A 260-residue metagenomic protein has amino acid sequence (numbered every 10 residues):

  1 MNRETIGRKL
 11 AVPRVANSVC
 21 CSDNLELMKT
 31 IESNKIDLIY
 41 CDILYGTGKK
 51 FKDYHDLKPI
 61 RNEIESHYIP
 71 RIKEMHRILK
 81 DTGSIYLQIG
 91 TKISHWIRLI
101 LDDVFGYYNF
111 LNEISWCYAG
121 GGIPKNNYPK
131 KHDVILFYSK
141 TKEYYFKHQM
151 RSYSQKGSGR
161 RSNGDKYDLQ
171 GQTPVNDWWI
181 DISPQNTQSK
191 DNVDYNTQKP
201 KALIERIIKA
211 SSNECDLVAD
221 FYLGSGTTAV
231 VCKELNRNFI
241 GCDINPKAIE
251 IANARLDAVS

Functional and structural regions predicted by a protein language model:
M1-V259: Core catalytic lobe of class I
